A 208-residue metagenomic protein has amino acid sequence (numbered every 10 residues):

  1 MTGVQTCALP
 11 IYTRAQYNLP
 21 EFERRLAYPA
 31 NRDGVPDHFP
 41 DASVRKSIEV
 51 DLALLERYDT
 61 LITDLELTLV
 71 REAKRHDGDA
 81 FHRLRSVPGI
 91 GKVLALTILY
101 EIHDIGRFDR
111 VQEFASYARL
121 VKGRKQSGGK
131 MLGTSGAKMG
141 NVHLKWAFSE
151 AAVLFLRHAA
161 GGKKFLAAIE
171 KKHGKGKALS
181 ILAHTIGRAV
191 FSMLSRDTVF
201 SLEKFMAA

Functional and structural regions predicted by a protein language model:
M1-L9: Short, small-residue-biased leader/transition segments that mark boundaries at the very start of proteins
A8-A208: A detector of single, family-specific signature residues that are central to catalytic or substrate-handling motifs
